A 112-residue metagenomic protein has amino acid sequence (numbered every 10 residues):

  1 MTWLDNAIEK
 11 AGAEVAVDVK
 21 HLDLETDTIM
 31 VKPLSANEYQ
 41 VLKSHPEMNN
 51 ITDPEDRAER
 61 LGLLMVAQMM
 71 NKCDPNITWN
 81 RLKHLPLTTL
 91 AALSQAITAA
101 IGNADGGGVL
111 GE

Functional and structural regions predicted by a protein language model:
M1-A13: Extended acidic low-complexity intrinsically disordered regions
E14-A16, D27-E112: Short, surface-exposed, charged amphipathic helix/loop patches that serve as local interaction elements
H21-T26: Glycine-centered tight beta-turn/hairpin loop motif at sheet-sheet or coil-to-beta transitions
